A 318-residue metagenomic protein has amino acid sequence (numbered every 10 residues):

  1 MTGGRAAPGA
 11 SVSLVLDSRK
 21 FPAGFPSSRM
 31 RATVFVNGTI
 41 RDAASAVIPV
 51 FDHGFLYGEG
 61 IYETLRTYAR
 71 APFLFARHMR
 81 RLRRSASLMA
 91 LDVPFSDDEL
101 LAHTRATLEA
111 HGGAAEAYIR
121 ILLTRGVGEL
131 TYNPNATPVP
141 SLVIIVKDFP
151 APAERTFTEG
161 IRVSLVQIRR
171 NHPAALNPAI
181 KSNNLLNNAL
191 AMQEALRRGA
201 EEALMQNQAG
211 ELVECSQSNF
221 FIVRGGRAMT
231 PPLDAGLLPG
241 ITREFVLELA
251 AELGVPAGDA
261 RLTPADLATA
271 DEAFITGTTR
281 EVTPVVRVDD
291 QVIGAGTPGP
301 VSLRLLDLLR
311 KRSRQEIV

Functional and structural regions predicted by a protein language model:
T2-L204, Q208-E211, D234, L238 (+1 more regions): Conserved alpha/beta cores of soluble small-molecule-handling proteins
E211-L233, P239: Glycine- and Gly-Pro-enriched alpha-helical subdomains that act as flexible, kink-prone "lid/hinge" or packing modules
T242-R243: Secondary-structure junction motif
